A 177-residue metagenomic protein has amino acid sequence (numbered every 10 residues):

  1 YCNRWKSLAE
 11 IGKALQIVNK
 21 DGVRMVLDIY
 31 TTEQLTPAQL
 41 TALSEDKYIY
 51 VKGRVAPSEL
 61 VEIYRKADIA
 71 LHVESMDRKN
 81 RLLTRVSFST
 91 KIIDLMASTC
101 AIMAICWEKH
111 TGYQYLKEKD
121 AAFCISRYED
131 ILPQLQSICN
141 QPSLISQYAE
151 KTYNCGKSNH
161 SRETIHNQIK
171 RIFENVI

Functional and structural regions predicted by a protein language model:
C2-I17: A conserved mid-protein helix/loop that constitutes part of the nucleotide-sugar donor-binding site
C2-N3, S87, F123, K157: Glycosyltransferase donor-binding loop in the core domain
W5-A9, A56-E62, A70-M96, I102-Q114: Nucleotide-sugar-dependent
G22, T31, T36-I69, K79: Nucleotide-activated donor-binding/catalytic signature segment of Leloir-type glycosyltransferases, i.e., the conserved
I63-K66, Q134-I138, I172: CheY-like receiver
W107-Q136: Change "using UDP/GDP/dTDP sugars" to "using nucleotide sugars
S126-L132, S143-F173: A charged, aromatic-enriched C-terminal amphipathic alpha-helix characteristic of glycosyltransferases across folds
